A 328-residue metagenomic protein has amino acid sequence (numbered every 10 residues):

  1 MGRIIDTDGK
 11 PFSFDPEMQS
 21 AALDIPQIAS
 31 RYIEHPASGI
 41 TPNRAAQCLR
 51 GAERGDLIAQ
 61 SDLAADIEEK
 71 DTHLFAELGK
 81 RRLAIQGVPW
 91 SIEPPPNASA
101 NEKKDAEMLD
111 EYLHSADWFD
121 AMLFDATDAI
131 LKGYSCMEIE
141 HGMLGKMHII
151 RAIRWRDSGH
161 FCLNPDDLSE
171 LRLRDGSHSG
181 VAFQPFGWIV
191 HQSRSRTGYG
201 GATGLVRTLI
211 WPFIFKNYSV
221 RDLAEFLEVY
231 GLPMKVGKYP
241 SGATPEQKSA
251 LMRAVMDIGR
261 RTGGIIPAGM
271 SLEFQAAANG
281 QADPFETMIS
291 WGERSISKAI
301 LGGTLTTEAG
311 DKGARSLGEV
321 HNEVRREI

Functional and structural regions predicted by a protein language model:
G2-L57, L63-L74, I92-I258: Structured, contiguous alpha/beta core segments that scaffold functional sites
L74-R82: Polyanion/phosphate-binding surface patch
R82, W90-E93: Active-site acidic/histidine clusters and adjacent loop/turn architecture that either coordinate catalytic ions
V88, W118, E225, V229-L232 (+2 more regions): Intrinsically disordered or highly flexible coil/loop and linker segments, enriched in small and charged/polar residues
V236-G242, G264-I328: Surface-exposed loop-to-helix/strand elements on domain peripheries
